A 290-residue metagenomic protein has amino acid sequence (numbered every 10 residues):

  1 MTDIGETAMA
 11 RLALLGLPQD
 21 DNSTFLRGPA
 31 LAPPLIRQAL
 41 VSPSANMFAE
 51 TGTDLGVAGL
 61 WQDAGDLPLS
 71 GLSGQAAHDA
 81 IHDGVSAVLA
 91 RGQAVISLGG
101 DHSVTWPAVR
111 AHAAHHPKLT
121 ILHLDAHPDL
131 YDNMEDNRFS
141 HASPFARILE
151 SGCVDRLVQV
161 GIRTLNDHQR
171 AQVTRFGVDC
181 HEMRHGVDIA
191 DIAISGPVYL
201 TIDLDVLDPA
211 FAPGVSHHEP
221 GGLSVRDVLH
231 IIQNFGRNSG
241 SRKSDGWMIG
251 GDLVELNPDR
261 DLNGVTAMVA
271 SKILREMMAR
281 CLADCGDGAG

Functional and structural regions predicted by a protein language model:
T2-G290: Conserved alpha-helical scaffold segments that buttress catalytic/binding sites
